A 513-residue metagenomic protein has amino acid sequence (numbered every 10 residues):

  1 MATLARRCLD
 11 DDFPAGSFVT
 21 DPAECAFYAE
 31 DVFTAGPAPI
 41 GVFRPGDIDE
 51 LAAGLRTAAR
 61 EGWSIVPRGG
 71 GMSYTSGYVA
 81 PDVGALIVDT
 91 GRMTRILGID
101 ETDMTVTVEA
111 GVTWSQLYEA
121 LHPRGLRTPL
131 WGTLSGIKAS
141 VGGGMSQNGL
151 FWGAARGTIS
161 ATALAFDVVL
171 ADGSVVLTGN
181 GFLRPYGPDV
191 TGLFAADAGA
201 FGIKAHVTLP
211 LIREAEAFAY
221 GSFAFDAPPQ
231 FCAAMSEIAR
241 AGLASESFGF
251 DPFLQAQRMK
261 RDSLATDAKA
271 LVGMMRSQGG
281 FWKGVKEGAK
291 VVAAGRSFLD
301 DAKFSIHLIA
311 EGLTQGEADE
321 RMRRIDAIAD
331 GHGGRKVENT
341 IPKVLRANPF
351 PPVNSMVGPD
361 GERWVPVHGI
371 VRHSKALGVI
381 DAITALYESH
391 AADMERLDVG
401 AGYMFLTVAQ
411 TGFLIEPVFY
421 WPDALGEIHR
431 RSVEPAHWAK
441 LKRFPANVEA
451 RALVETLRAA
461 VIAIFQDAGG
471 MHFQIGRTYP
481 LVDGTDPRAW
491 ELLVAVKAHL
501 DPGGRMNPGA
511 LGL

Functional and structural regions predicted by a protein language model:
L9, A58, A234-A239, A318-D330 (+2 more regions): Short amphipathic alpha-helices in soluble, non-transmembrane regions that often serve as interface/regulatory elements
A15-P22, P129-G132, C232-S263, Q278-G288 (+4 more regions): Flexible, glycine/charged-enriched surface loops at secondary-structure junctions
A29-R127, A139-L150: Long, structured ligand/cofactor-binding scaffold of large enzymes
V32-A38, W63, R68-G70, G77-A85 (+3 more regions): Conserved glycine-rich FAD pyrophosphate-binding loop
E50-A53, Q116, P228-A233, L313-R324 (+2 more regions): Short, conserved charged micro-motifs
R95-I99, T107-F253, M506: FAD-binding subdomain of flavoenzyme oxidoreductases
Y220-F225, G273-Q278, G284-I341: Glycine-rich, acidic/polar active-site loops that bind/position phosphate-bearing ligands
M259-S297, A424-A452: Charged, glycine/proline-rich intrinsically disordered loops and linkers
